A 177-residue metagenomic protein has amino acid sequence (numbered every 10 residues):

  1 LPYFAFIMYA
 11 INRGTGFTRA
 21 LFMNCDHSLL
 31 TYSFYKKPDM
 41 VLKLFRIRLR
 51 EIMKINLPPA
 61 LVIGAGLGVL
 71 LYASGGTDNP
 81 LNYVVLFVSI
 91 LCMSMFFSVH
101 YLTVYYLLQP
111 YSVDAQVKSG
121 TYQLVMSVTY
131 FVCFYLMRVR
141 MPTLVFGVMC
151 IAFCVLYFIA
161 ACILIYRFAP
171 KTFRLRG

Functional and structural regions predicted by a protein language model:
L1-T31, D39-G177: Hydrophobic alpha-helical transmembrane segments of membrane proteins
K36: Glycine-rich nucleotide cofactor-binding loops and adjacent beta-alpha elements of adenine nucleotide/dinucleotide sites
